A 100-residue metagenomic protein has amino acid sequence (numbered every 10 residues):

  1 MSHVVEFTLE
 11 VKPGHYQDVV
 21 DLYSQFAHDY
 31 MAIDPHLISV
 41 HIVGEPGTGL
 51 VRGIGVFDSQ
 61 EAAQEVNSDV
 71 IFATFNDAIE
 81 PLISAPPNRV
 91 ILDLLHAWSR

Functional and structural regions predicted by a protein language model:
M1-V4, T8-E10, I38-G49, F75-R100: Glycine-rich beta-strand-turn "strand-cap" elements at beta-sheet edges
E10, I54-V56: Short hydrophobic/aromatic beta-strand micro-patches that form the beta-sheet surface supporting nucleotide- or nucleic
E10-Y23: Short, surface-exposed ligand-recognition loops at beta-strand->loop->(often short) alpha-helix junctions that present
P13-H15, E61, L95: Residues that cap or initiate secondary-structure elements
Y16-Q17, A27-Y30, I42-V43: Intrinsically disordered, low-complexity segments enriched in polar/charged residues with Gly/Pro, especially when
Q17-V19, R52, A63-E65, S99: Short acidic, gly/pro-rich beta-turn/loop elements at beta-sheet edges and active-site/ligand-binding grooves
Q25-I38, V56-V90: An amphipathic, aromatic/His-enriched active-site/gating alpha helix that lines ligand/cofactor pockets
